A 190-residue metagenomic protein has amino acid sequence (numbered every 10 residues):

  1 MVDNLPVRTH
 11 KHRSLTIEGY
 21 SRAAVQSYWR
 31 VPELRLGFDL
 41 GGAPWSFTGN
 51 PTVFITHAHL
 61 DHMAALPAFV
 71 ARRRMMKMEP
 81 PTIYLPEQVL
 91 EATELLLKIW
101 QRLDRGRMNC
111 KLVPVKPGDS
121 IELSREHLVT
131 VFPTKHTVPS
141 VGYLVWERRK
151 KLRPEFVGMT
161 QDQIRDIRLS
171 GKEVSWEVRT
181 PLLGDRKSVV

Functional and structural regions predicted by a protein language model:
M1-G49, G142-V145, K151, T180-S188: Conserved beta-strand hairpin/beta-sheet module of binuclear metal-dependent hydrolase folds, prominently
L15-E18, N109-L112, V129: Generic structural signal for residues in well-ordered beta-strands
A23-V25, F38-G42, A68-A71, V115 (+1 more regions): A generic local structural motif
L34-L36, M108, R125-H127: Short beta-strand or tight-loop elements that sit immediately N-terminal to catalytic metal-binding acidic residues
D39-Q88, P114: Active-site metal-binding motif and surrounding structural segment of the metallo-beta-lactamase
L66-R72, T93-I99, L144-V145: Short, well-ordered amphipathic alpha-helices
E79-P81, P86-K116: Active-site neighborhood of divalent metal-dependent phosphoester bond hydrolases
K116-V190: Metal-dependent phosphodiesterase/nuclease catalytic metal-binding core
